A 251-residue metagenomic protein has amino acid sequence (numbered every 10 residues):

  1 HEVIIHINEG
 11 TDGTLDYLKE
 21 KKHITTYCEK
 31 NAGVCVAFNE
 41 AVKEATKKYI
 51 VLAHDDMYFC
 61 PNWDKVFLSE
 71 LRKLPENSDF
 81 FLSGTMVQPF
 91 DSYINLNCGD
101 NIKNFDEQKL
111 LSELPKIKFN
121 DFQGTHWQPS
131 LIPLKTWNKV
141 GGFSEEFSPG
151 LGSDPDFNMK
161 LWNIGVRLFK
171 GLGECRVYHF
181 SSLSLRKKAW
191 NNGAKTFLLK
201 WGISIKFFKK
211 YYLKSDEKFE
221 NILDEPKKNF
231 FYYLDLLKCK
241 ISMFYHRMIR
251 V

Functional and structural regions predicted by a protein language model:
H1-G10, Y27-C28: Short beta-strand/loop segment that forms part of the nucleotide-sugar
I7-D16, Y58: A conserved acidic beta->alpha catalytic loop
C28-A45: Glycine-rich, basic loop-to-helix element that forms the pyrophosphate-binding segment of sugar-nucleotide handling
I50: Short aromatic/hydrophobic "clamp" motif used to bind/position activated sugar donors
P61-D100: Conserved donor NDP-sugar-binding/catalytic core segment of glycosyltransferases
F67, Q123-I132, T136-G141, F147-C175: A short, conserved alpha-helix in the catalytic core of glycosyltransferases
D100-Q123, W127: Short, flexible, basic/aromatic active-site loop/helix in glycosyltransferases
S148, K170-K188, T196: Active-site donor/metal-binding and catalytic loop motifs of nucleotide-sugar-dependent glycosylation enzymes
